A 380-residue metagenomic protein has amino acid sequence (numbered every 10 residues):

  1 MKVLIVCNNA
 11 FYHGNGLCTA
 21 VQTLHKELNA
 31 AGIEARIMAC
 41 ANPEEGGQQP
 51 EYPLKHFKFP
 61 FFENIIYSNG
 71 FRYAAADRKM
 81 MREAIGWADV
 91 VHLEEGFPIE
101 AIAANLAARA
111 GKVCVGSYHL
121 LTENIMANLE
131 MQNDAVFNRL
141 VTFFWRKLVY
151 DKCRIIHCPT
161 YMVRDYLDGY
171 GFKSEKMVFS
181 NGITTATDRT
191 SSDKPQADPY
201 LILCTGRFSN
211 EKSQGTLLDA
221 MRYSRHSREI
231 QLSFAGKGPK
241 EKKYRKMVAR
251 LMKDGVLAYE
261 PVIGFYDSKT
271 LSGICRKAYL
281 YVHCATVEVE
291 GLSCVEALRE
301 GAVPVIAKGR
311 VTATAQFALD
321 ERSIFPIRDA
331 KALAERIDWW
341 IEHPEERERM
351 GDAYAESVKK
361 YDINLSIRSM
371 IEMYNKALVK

Functional and structural regions predicted by a protein language model:
L4, D193-R222, L232-S233: Conserved donor-binding/catalytic core segment of Leloir-type glycosyltransferases
A39, N138-T190: Donor nucleotide-sugar binding/catalytic pocket of nucleotide-sugar-dependent glycosyltransferases
I85, I263-Y266, G273-A278: Short alpha-helical donor nucleotide-sugar binding micro-motif in glycosyltransferases
G96, T286: Aromatic "clamp/platform" in nucleotide-sugar-dependent glycosyltransferases that forms part of the donor/acceptor
G182-P199, G273: Acidic anion/phosphate-binding donor-loop and adjacent secondary structure in glycosyltransferase catalytic cores
R245-Y266: Nucleotide-activated donor-binding/catalytic signature segment of Leloir-type glycosyltransferases, i.e., the conserved
V303-K308, T312: Short hydrophobic beta-strand element within catalytic cores of glycosyltransferases and related nucleotide-activated
L319-A330, W339-P344: Conserved acidic donor-binding segment of nucleotide-sugar-dependent glycosyltransferases
